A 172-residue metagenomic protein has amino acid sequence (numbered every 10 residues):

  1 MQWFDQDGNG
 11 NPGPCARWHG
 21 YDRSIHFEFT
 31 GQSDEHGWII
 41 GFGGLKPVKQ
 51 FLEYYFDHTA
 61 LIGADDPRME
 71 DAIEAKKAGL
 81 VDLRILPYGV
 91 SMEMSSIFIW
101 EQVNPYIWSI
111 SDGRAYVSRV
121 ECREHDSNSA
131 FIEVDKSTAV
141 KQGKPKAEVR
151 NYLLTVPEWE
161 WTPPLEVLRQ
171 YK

Functional and structural regions predicted by a protein language model:
M1-K172: Charge-rich, low-complexity N-terminal segments
